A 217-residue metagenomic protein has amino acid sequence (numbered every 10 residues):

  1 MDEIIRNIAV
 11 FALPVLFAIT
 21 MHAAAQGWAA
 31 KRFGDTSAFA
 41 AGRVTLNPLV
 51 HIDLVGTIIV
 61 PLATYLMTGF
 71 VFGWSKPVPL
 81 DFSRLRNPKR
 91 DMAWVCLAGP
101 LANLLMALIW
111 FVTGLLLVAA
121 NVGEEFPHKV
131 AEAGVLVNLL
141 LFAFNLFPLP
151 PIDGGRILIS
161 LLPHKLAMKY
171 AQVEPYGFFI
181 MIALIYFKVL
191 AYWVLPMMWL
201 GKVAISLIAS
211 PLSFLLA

Functional and structural regions predicted by a protein language model:
M1-A217: Hydrophobic transmembrane alpha-helices and their immediate loop junctions in multi-pass integral membrane proteins
